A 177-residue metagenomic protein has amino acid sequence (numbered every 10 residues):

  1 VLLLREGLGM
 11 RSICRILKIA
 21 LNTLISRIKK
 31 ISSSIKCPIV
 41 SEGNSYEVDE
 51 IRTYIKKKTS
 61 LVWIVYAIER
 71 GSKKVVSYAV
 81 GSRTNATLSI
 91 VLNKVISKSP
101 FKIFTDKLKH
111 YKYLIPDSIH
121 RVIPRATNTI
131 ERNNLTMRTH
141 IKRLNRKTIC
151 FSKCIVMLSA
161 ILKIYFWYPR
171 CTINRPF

Functional and structural regions predicted by a protein language model:
V1-F177: Residue-level recognition of single "structural anchor" positions that define or cap local secondary structure
